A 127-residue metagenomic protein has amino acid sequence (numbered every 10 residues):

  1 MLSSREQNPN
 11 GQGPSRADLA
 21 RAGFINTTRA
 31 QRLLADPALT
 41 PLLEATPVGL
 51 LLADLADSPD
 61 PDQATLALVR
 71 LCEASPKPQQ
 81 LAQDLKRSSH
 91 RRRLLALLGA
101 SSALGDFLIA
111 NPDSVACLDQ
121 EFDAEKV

Functional and structural regions predicted by a protein language model:
M1-V127: Non-catalytic regulatory/linker segments of enzymes
